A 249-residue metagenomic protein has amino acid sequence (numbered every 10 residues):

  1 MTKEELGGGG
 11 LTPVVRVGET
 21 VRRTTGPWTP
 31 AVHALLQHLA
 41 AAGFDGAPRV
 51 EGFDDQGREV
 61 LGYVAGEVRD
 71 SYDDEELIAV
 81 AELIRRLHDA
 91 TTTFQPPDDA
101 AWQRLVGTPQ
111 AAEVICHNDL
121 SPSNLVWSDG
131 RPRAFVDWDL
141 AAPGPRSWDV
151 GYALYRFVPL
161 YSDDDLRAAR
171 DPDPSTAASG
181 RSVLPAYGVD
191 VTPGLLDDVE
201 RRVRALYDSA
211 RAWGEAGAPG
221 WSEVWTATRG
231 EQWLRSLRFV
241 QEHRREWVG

Functional and structural regions predicted by a protein language model:
T2-H117, S128: ATP-binding pocket architecture of kinase catalytic cores
A31, A79, S175, S179 (+1 more regions): Soluble or luminal CAZymes and related metallo-dependent hydrolases
L105, S121-P159: Catalytic activation segment of kinase domains across protein kinase-like and atypical kinase folds
A134, P145, L160-D165, D190-G194: Short, structured loop/turn "capping" segments at alpha-beta junctions
V150-G188, V203-G214: Active-site activation/catalytic loop segments of kinase-like enzymes and analogous catalytic loops in related
L206-G249: ATP/Mg2+ or Mg2+-diphosphate-binding catalytic cores that bind nucleotide phosphates or diphosphates via glycine-rich
